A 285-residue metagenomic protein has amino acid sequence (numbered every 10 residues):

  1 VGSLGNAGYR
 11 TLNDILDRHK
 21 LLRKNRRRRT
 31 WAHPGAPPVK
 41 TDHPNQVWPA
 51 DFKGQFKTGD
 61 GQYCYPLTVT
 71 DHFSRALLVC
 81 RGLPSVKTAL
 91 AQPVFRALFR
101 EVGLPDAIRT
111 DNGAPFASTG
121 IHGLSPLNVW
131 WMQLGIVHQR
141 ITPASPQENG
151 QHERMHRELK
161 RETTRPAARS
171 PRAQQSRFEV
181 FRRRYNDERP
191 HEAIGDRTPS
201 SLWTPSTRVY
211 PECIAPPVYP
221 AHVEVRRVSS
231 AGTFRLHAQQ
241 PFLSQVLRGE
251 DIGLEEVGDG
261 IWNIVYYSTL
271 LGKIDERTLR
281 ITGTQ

Functional and structural regions predicted by a protein language model:
V1-P49, Q55, A114, S125-N128 (+1 more regions): Basic, flexible linker segments flanking DNA-binding modules in nucleic acid-interacting mobile-element proteins
N6, G103-L104: Short loop/turn motifs at secondary-structure junctions
L12, L16, D51, V69 (+10 more regions): Mobile genetic element proteins and their domesticated derivatives, centered on retroelements and DNA transposons
N45-A50, Y65, Q239, R248-E250: Short beta-strand or tight-loop elements that sit immediately N-terminal to catalytic metal-binding acidic residues
A50-R100, D106-P115, I141-T142, V265-Y267 (+1 more regions): A short, conserved beta-strand element enriched in hydrophobic/aromatic residues
G120, P126-P211, G253, G258: Charged alpha-helix within mobile-element recombinases
N186-Q285: C-terminal, beta-rich DNA-binding module of retroviral/retroelements integrases
